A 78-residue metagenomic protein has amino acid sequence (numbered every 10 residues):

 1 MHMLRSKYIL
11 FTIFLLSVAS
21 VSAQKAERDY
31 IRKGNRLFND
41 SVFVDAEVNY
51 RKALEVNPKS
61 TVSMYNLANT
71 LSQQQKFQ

Functional and structural regions predicted by a protein language model:
A26-R28, T61-V62: Helix-start (N-cap) detector for alpha-helical repeat units in TPR-like alpha-solenoids, especially tetratricopeptide
N39-D40, Q73-Q74: Register position in tetratricopeptide repeats
